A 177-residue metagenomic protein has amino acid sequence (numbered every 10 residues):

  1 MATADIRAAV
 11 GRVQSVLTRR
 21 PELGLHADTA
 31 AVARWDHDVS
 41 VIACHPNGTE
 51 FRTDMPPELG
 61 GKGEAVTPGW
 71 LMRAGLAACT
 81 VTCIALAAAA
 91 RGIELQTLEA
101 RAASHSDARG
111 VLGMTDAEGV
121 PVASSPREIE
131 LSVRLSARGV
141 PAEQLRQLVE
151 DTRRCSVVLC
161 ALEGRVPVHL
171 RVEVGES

Functional and structural regions predicted by a protein language model:
M1-A74, I84-S177: Extended beta-strand/beta-hairpin segments
